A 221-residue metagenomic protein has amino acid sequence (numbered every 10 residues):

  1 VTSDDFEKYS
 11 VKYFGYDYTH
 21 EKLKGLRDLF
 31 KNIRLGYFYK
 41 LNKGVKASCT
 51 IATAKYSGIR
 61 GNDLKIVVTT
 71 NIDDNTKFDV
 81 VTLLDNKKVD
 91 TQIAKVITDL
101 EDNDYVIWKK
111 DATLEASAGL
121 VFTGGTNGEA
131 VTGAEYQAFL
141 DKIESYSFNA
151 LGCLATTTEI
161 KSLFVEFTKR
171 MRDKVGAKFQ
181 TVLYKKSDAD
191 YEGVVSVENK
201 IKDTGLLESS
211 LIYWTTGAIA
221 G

Functional and structural regions predicted by a protein language model:
V1-G221: A glycine- and small-residue-enriched flexible loop/hinge signal that marks low-structured segments
